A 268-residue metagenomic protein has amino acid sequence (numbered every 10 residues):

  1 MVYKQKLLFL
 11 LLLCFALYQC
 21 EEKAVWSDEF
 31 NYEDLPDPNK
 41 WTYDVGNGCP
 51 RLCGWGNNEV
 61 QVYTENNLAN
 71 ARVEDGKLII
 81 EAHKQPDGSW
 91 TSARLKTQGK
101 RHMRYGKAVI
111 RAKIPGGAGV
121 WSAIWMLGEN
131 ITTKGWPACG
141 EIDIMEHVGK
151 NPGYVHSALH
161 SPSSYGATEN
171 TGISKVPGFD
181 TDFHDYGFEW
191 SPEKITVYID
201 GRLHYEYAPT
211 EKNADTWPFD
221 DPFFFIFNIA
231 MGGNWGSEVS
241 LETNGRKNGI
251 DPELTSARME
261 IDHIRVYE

Functional and structural regions predicted by a protein language model:
M1-Y3, A16: Short, low-complexity interaction segments enriched in Ser/Thr/Pro/Gly
K4-L10: Sec-dependent signal peptide recognition, specifically the positively charged N-region followed immediately by
L11-Q19: Hydrophobic h-region of N-terminal signal peptides that target proteins for export in Gram-negative bacteria
C20-E268: GH16 jelly-roll
